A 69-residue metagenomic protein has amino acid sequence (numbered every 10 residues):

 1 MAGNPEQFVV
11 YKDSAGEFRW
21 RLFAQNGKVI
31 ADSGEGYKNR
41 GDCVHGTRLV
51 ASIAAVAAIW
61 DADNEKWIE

Functional and structural regions predicted by a protein language model:
M1-R19, S33, V44, R48-I53 (+2 more regions): Short N-terminal "domain-start" leader segments that mark the transition from disordered tails or signal peptides into
G16, G27-K28: Short acidic/polar mixed-charge low-complexity motifs
A24: Short, acidic, Ser/Thr-enriched surface-loop or helix-capping motifs
K28-R40: A short, exposed loop/beta-hairpin motif centered on an aromatic-Gly-Thr core
